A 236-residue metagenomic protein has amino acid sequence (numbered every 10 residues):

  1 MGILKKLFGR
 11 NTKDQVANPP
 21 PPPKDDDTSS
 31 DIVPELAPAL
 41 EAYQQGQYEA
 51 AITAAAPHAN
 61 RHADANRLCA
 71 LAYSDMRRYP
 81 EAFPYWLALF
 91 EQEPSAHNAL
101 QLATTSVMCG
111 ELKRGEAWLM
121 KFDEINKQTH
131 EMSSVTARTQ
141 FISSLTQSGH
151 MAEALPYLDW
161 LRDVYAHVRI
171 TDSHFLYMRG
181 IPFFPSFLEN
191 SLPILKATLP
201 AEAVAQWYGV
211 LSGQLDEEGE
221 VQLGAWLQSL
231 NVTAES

Functional and structural regions predicted by a protein language model:
G2-A17, R138-S236: Eukaryotic alpha-helical solenoid repeat scaffolds
P23-D64, L68-S74: Alpha-helical segment of the N-proximal tetratricopeptide repeat
V33, D64-R67, H97-N98, M132 (+1 more regions): Start-of-helix register in tetratricopeptide repeats
